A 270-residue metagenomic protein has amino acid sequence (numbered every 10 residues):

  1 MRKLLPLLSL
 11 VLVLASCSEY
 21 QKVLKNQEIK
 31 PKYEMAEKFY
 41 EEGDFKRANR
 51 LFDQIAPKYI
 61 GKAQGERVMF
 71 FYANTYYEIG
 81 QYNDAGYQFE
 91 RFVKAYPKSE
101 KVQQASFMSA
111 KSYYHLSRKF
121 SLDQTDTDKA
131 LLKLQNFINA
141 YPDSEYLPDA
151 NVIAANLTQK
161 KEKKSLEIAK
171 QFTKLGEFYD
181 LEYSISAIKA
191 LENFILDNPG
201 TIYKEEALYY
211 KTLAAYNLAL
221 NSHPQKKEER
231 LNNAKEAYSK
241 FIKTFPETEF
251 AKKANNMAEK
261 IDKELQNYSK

Functional and structural regions predicted by a protein language model:
R2-L5, C17-K270: Acidic, polar-rich low-complexity tracts and alpha-helical solenoid repeat scaffolds
L10-V11: Residue-level signal for mature regions of secreted extracellular proteins and peptides
